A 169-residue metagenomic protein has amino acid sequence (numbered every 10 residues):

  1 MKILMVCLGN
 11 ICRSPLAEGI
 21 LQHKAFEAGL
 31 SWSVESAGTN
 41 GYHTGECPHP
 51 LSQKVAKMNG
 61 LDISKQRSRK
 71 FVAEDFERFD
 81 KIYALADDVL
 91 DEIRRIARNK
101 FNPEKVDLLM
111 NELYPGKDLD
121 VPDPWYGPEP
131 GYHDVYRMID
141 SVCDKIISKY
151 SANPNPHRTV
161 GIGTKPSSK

Functional and structural regions predicted by a protein language model:
M1-R78, S148-R158, P166-K169: Conserved active-site segments centered on acidic
C7, A56, Y83-A84, I139: Hydrophobic structural packing positions in well-ordered secondary structure
S14, A86-D87: Helix N-cap/beta->alpha junction signal
K81, D87-G163, S168-K169: Phosphate-binding/catalytic loops
